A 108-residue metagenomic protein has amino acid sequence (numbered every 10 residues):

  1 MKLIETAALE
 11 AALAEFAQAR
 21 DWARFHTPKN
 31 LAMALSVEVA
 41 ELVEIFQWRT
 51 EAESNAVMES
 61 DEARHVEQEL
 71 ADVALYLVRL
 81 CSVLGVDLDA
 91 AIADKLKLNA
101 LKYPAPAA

Functional and structural regions predicted by a protein language model:
M1-A108: Flexible "arm" and connector segments at domain edges
